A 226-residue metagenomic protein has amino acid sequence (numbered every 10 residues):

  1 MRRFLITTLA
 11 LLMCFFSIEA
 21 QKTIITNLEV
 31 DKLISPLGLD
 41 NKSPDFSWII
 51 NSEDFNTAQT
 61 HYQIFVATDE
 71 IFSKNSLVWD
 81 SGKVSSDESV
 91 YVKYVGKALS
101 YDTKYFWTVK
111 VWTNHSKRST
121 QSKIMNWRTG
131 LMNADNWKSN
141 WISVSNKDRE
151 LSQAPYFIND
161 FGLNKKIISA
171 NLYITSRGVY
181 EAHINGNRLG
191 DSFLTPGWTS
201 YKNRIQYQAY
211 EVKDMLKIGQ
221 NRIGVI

Functional and structural regions predicted by a protein language model:
M1-I24: Bacterial Sec-dependent N-terminal signal peptides
Q21-F55, N126-N133: Pro/Thr/Ser/Gly-rich low-complexity, intrinsically disordered linker/stalk tracts
D45, K104-T108, S169-N171, Q220-R222: Short, conserved beta-strand segments of beta-strand-rich sandwich/propeller modules, principally
D45-E53, D160-G162, N171-T175: Short edge beta-strand/loop segments characteristic of extracellular beta-sandwich folds
I50, T57-K104, K110, N114-S122 (+1 more regions): Recognizes extended acidic, P/S/T-rich segments that occur within or adjacent to Ig-like beta-sandwich modules
Y91-A98, I184-R222, I226: Beta-strand-rich ligand-recognition modules
R128-S152: Low-complexity, Pro/Ser/Thr- and charge-rich linker/hinge segments at domain boundaries
N164, I168-I184, I223-V225: Aromatic-lined ligand-binding clefts that engage carbohydrates, nucleic acids, or primary amines
